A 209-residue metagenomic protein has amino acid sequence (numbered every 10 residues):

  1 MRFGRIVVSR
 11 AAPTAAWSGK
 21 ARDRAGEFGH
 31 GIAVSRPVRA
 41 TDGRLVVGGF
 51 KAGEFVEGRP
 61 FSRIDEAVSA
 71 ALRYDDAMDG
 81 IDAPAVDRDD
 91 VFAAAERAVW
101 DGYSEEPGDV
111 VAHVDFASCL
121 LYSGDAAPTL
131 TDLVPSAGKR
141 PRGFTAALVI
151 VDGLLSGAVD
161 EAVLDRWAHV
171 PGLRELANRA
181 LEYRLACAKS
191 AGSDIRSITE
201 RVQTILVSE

Functional and structural regions predicted by a protein language model:
M1-F3, V8-R10, P37, V99-R140: Active-site acidic catalytic loop and adjacent metal/ATP-binding pocket of ATP-dependent phosphoryl transfer enzymes
V7-K51, E57-Y74: A conserved alpha-helical element in kinase catalytic cores
R24-A25, V56-H113: Conserved kinase catalytic-core helix
G43-V47, A85-R88, G138: Short, flexible, glycine-rich and Lys/Arg-enriched loop motifs at helix boundaries that contact anionic partners
A67, A71, L130, A177-N178 (+1 more regions): Short runs of predominantly hydrophobic/aromatic residues within well-ordered alpha helices that form helix-helix
S123-G172: Active-site Asp-x-Gly
H169-A186: C-terminal structured domain segments
C187-E209: ATP/Mg2+ or Mg2+-diphosphate-binding catalytic cores that bind nucleotide phosphates or diphosphates via glycine-rich
